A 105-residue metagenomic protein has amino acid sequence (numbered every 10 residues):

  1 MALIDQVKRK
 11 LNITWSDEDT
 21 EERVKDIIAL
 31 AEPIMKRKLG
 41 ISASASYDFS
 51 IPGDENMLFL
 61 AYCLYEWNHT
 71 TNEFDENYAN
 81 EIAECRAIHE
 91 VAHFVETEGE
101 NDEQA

Functional and structural regions predicted by a protein language model:
M1-G53, I88-A105: Conserved short "hinge" loops at termini or chain/domain junctions
V24, L60-A61, Y78: Alpha-helical structural signal
G40, Y47-T71: Mid-chain, well-packed structural core segment of small domains
H69-A87: C-terminal structural segments of small proteins and small subunits
